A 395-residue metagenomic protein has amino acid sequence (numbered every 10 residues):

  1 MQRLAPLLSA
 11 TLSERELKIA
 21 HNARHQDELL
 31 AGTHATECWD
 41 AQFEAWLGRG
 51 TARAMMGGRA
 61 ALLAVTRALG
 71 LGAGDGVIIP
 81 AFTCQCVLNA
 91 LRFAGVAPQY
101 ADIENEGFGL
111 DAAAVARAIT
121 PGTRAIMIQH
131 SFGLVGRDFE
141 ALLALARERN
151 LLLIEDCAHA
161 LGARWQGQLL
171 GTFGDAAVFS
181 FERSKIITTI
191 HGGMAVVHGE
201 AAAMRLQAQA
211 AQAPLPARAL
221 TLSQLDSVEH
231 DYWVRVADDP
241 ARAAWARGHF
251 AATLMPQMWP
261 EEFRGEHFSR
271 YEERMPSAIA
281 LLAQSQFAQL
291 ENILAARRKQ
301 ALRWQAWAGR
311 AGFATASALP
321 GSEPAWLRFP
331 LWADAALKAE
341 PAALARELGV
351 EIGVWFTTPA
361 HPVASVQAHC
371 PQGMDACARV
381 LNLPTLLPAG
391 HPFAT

Functional and structural regions predicted by a protein language model:
M1-A68, G72, A94, Q99 (+4 more regions): Conserved PLP-binding active-site segment in aminotransferase class I/II-type PLP enzymes
C38-A41, W46-G50, A125-Q129, E200-T395: PLP-dependent aminotransferase class I/II
A54, I79, A195: Conserved SAM-binding loop
V65-I119, A345: Conserved PLP-anchoring active-site segment centered on the Schiff-base-forming lysine
A94, E148-R149, L348: Helix C-cap/helix->beta junction micro-motif
E106-M204: Active-site phosphate-binding strand-loop segment of PLP-dependent enzymes
